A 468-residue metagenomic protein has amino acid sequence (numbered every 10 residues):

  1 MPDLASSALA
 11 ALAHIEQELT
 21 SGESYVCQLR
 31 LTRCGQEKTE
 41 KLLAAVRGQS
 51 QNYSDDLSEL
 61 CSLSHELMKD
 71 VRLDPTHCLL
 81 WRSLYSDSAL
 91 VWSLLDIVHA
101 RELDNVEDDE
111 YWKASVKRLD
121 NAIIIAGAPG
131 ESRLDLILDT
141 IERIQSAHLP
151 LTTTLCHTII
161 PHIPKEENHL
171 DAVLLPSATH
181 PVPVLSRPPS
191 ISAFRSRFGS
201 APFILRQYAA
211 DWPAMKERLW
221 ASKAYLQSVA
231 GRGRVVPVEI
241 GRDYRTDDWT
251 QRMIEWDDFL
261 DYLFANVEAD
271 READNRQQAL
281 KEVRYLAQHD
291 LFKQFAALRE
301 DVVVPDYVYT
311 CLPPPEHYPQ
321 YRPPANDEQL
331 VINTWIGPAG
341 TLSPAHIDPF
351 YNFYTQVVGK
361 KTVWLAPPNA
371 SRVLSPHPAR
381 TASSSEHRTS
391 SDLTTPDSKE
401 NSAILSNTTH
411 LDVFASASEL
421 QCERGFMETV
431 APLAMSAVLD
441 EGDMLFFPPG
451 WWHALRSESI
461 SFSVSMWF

Functional and structural regions predicted by a protein language model:
P2-M444, W452-F468: N-terminal accessory scaffold of Fe(II)-dependent oxygenases
